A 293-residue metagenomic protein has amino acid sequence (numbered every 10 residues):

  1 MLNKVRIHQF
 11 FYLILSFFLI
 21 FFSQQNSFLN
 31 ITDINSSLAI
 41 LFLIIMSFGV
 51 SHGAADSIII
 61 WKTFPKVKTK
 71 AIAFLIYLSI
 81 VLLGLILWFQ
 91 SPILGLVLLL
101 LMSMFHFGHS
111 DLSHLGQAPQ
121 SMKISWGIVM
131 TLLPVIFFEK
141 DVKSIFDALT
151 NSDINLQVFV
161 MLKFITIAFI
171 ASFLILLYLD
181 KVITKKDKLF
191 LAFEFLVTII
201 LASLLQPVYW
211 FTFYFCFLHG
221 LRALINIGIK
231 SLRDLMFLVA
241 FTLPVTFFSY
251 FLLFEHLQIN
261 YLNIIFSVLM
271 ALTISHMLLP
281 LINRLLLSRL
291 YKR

Functional and structural regions predicted by a protein language model:
M1-L15, K68-A71: N-terminal membrane topogenic signal
F21-S36, L253-L257: Short, hydrophobic transmembrane alpha-helix segments
I34, I86-L96, A202-F211: Transmembrane helix interruption/hinge and helix-loop junction motifs
L38-M46, L94-F105, W210-R222, N263-M270: Hydrophobic core segments of alpha-helical transmembrane domains in multi-pass membrane proteins
G53-K62, M104-G116, F173-K186, G220-G228 (+1 more regions): C-terminal ends of transmembrane helices
K62-L75, S79-I136, D147-N151: Membrane-interface helix-loop-helix junctions at boundaries between adjacent transmembrane segments
Q120-V182: Long hydrophobic alpha-helical segments that form multi-pass transmembrane helix bundles in integral membrane proteins
D187-I229: Membrane-water interface signatures at transmembrane helix termini and the short loops that connect adjacent helices
